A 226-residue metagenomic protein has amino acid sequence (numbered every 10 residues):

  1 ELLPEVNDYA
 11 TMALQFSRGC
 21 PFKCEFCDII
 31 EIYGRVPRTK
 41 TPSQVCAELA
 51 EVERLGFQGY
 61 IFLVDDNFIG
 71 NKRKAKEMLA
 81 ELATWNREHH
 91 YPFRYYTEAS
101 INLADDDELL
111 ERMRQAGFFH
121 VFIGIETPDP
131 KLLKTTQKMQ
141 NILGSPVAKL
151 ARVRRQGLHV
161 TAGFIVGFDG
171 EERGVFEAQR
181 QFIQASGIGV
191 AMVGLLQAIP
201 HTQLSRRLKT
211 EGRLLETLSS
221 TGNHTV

Functional and structural regions predicted by a protein language model:
L2-T161, F168, R173-E177, Q181: Radical SAM [4Fe-4S] cluster-binding motif and immediate context
V6, A13, G174-V226: C-terminal accessory regions of radical SAM enzymes
T161-G163, M192: Short, conserved beta-strand edge motifs with alternating hydrophobic and charged residues
